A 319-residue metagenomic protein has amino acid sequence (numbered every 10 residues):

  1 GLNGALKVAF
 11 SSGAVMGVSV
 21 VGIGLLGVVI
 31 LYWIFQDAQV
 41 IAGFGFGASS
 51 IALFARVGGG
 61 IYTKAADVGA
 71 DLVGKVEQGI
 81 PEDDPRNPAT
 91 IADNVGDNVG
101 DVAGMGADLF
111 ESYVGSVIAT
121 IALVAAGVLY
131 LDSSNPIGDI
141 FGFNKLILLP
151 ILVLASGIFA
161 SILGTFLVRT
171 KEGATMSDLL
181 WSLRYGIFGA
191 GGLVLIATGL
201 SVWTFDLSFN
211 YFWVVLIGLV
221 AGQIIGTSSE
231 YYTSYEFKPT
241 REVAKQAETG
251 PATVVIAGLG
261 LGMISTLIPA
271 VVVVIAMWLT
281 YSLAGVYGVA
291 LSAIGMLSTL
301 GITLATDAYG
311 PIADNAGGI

Functional and structural regions predicted by a protein language model:
G1-I319: Hydrophobic packing and interface segments
